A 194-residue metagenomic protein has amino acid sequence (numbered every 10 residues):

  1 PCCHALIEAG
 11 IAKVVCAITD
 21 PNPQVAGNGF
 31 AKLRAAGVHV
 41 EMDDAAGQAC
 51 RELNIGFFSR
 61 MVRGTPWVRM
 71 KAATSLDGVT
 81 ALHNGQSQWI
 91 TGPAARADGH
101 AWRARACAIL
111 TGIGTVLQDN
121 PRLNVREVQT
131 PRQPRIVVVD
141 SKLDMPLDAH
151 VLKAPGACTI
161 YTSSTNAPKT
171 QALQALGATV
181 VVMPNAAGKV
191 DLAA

Functional and structural regions predicted by a protein language model:
P1-C50, R135, T159, S163-N166 (+1 more regions): Zn2+-dependent cytidine deaminase-like catalytic core
C2, G56-S59, R63-A194: Active-site ligand-binding patch in enzyme domains
P21, C50-M61: Histidine/acidic-residue-rich, glycine-tolerant segments that coordinate divalent metal ions
